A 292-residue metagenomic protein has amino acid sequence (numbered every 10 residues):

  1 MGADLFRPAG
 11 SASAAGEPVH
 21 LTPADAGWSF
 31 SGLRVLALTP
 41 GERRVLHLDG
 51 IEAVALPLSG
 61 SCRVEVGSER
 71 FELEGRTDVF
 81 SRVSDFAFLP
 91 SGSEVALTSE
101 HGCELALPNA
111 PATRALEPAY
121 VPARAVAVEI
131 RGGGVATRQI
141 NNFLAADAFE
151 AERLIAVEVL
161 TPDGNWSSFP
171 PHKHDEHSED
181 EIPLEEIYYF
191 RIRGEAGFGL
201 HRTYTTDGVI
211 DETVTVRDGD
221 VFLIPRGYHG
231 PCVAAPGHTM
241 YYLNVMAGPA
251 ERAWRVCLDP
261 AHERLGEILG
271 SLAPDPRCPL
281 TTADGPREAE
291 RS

Functional and structural regions predicted by a protein language model:
M1-D49, R264-L272, P276-S292: Generic N-terminal segment detector
A12-V45, V135-I187: A short glycine-rich, His/Asp/Glu-containing loop-to-beta-strand
D25, S31-T98: Extended, compositionally biased flexible segments
D49-F71, D163, D175-D220: Glycine- and acidic-residue-biased ligand/ion/polar-headgroup-sensing regions
F80-E100, A110, T215-P236: Conserved metal-binding segment of the jelly-roll/cupin
F88-G92, T98-D175: Non-heme Fe(II) oxygenase catalytic core, chiefly the N-lobe of the double-stranded beta-helix
C103-F143, L243-E288, S292: Double-stranded beta-helix
T203-I268, L272-P274: Accessory, usually C-terminal, subdomains that scaffold auxiliary metal cofactors
